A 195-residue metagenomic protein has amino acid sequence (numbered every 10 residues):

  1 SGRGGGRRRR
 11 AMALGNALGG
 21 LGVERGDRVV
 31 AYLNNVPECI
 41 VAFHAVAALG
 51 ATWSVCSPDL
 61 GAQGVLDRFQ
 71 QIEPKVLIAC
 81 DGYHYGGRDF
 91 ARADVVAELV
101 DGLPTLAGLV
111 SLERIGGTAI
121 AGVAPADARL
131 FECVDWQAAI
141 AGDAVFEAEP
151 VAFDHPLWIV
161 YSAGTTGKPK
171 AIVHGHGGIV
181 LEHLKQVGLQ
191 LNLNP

Functional and structural regions predicted by a protein language model:
S1-L18, A141-E147: Glycine-rich adenosyl-nucleotide cofactor-binding module
G6, A17-L66: Conserved AMP-binding/adenylate-forming
M12-N16, Q70, G167, L184-K185: Solvent-exposed alpha-helix faces
L21-G26, L49-A51, Q71, G102-P104 (+2 more regions): Secondary-structure transition/capping motifs at alpha-helix termini and the adjoining loop/turn into the next element
V29, V46, P156, S162-T165: Conserved S/T- and glycine-rich ATP-binding loop of Class I adenylate-forming
L49-A138: Structural core segment of the AMP-binding/adenylate-forming
A51-S54, L60, Q70-D81, L157-V160 (+1 more regions): AMP-binding/adenylate-forming
V110-S111, D127-Y161, K168, H176-H183 (+1 more regions): Conserved pre-ATP/AMP-binding loop-to-beta segment of ANL
